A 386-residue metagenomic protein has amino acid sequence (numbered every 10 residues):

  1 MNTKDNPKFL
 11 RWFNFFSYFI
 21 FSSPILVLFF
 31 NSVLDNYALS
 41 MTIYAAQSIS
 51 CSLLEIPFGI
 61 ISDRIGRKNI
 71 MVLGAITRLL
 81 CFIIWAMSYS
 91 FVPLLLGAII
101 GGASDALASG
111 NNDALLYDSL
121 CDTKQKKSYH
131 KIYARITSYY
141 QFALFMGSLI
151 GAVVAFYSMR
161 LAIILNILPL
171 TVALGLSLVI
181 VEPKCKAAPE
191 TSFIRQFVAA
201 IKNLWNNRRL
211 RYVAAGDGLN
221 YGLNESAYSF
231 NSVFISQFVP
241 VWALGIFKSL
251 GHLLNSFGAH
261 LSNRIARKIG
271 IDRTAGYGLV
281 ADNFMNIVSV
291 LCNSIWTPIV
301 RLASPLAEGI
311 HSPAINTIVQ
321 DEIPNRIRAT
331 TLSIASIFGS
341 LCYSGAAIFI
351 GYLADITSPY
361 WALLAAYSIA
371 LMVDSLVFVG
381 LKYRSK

Functional and structural regions predicted by a protein language model:
M1-K4, V181-G216: Juxtamembrane intracellular "pre-TM" segments in multi-pass secondary transporters
M1-L53, N206-G251: Helix-loop boundary and gating motifs at the non-cytosolic
S32-V33, W85, L144-L165, V233-V239 (+2 more regions): Transmembrane alpha-helix termini and helix-breaking/packing motifs in multi-pass membrane transporters
L53-G66, A155, F257-I271, A354-D355: Helix-to-loop junctions at the C-terminal end of transmembrane segments in multipass secondary transporters
I76-Y89, V280-N293: C-terminal ends and interior cores of transmembrane alpha-helices in multi-pass membrane transporters/permeases
I99-Q141: Cytoplasmic helix-loop-helix junction between adjacent transmembrane helices in 12-TM secondary transporters
N166-S192, V379-K386: Helix-loop junctions on the cytosolic side of multi-pass membrane transporters, especially the intracellular loop
